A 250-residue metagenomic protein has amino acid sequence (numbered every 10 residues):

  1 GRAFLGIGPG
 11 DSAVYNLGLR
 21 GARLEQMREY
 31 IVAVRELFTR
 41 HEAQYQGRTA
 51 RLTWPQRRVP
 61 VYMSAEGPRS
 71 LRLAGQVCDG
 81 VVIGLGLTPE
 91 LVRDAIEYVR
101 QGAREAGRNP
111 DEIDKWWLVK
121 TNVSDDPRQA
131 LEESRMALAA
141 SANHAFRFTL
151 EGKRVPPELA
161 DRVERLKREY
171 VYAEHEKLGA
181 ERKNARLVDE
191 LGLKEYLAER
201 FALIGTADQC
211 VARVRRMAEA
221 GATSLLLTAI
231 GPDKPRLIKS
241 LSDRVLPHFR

Functional and structural regions predicted by a protein language model:
G1-P9, T39-Y45: Short, flexible active-site-proximal loops enriched in glycine and acidic residues
A3-I7, V61-A65, V81-I83, I113-K120 (+1 more regions): Hydrophobic faces of well-ordered beta-strands that scaffold small-molecule active sites in alpha/beta enzyme cores
I7-P9, I83-L91, S141-E151, A229-I230: Glycine-rich phosphate-binding active-site loops on the catalytic face of alpha/beta enzymes
A13-G18: A short acidic, helix-capping loop that chelates divalent metal ions and anchors anionic groups
R20-L52, V92-E219: An alpha-helical appendage that flanks or caps ligand/catalytic pockets
E36, D79-G80: Well-ordered beta-strand positions
Q76-V77, A220-A222: Structural motif
A173-R186, D233-R250: Short acidic, glycine/proline-enriched helix-loop-strand junctions
